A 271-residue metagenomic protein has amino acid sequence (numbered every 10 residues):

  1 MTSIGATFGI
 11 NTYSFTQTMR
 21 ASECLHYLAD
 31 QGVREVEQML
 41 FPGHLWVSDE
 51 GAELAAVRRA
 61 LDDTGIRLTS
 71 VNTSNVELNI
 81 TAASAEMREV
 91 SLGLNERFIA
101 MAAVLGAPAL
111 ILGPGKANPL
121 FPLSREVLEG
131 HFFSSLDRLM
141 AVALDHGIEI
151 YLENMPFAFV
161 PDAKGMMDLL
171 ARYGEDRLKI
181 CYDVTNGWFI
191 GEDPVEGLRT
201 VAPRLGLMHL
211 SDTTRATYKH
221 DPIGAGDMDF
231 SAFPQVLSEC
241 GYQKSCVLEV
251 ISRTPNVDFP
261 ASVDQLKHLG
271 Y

Functional and structural regions predicted by a protein language model:
M1-A107, D137, E175, P203 (+1 more regions): N-terminal pre-domain/capping segments
M1-G9, Q17-R34, D62, V160-Y182 (+1 more regions): Histidine-acidic metal/acid-base catalytic patches
S14-T16, L40-P42, S74-E77, P114-N118 (+4 more regions): Active-site-proximal loop/turn and secondary-structure-junction residues that shape catalytic pockets, frequently
A21, V47-L54, A85-R88, L92 (+6 more regions): Flexible, glycine- and charge-enriched loops at secondary-structure boundaries
S22, A60-D63, I80-I180, F189: Active-site acidic/histidine proton-transfer and metal-coordination neighborhood in alpha/beta enzyme cores
E37, S70-N72, I111, Y151 (+2 more regions): Conserved beta-strand positions in the central sheet of alpha/beta enzyme cores
Q38-G43, I66-T69, I99-V104, A141-A143 (+3 more regions): Short C-terminal domain-edge/linker segments immediately following a structured domain
P42-W46, E77-A82, N118-L123, F189-G191 (+1 more regions): A short acidic, helix-capping loop that chelates divalent metal ions and anchors anionic groups
